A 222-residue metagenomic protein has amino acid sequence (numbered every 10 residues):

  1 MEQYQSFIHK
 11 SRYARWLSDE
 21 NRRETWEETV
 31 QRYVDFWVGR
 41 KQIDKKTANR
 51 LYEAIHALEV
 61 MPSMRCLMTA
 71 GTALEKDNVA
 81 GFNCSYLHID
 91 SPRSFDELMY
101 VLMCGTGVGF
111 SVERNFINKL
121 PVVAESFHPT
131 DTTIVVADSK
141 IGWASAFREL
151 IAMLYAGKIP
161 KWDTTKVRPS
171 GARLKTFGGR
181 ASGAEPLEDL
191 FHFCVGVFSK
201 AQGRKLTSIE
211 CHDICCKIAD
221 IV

Functional and structural regions predicted by a protein language model:
M1-V222: Extended catalytic cores of very large enzyme megasubunits
